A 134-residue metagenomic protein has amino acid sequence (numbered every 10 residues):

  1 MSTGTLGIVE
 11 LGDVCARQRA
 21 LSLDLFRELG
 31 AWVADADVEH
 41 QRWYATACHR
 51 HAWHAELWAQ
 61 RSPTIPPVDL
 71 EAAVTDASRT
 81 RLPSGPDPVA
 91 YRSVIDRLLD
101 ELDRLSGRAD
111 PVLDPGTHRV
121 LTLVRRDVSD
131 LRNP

Functional and structural regions predicted by a protein language model:
M1-A16, E71-I95: Acidic/His metal-coordination segments adjacent to aromatic residues that form catalytic metal sites in metalloenzymes
M1-D35, Q41: Leu/Val/Ala/Ile-rich N-terminal alpha-helices, chiefly Sec-type signal peptides and the beginnings
G4-G12, H40-Q41, E56-A59, P86-V89 (+2 more regions): Amphipathic alpha-helical assembly/interaction segments
C15-L21, D35, V68, Y91 (+1 more regions): All-alpha RGS (Regulator of G-protein Signaling) helical domain and cognate RGS-like helical scaffolds
A16-L23, A45, H49-E56, V89-D103 (+2 more regions): Generic structural signal for well-ordered, non-transmembrane alpha-helical segments in soluble/cytosolic regions
D24-H49, E101-T117: Helix-loop segments that flank and shape redox-cofactor active sites
R42-S78: Conserved alpha-helical segments that form or flank metal/cofactor-binding pockets of metalloenzymes
